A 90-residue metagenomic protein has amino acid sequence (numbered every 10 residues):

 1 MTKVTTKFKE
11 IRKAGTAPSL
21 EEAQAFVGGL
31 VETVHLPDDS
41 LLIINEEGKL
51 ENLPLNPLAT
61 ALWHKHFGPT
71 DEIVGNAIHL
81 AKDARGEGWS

Functional and structural regions predicted by a protein language model:
M1-S90: Short beta-rich binding modules
